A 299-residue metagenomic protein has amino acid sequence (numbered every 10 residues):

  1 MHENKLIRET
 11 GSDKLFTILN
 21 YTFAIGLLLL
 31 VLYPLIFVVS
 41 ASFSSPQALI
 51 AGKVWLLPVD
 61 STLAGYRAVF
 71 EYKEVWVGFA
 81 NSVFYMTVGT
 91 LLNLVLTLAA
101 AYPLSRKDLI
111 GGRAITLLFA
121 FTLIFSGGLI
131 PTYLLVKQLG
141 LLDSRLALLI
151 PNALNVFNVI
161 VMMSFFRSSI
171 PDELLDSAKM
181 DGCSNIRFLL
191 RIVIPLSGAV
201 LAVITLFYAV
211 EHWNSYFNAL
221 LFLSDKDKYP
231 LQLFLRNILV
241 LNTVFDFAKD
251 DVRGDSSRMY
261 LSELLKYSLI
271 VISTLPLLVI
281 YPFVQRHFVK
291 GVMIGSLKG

Functional and structural regions predicted by a protein language model:
H2-G299: A hydrophobic, multi-pass inner-membrane permease signature
